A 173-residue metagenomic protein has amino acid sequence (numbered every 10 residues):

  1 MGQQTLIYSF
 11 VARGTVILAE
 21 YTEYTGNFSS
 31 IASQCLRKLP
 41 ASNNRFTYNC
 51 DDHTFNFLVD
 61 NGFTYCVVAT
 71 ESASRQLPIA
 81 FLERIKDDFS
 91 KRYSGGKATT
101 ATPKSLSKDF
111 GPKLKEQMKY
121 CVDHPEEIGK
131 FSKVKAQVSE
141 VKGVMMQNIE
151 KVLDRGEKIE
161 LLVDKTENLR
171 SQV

Functional and structural regions predicted by a protein language model:
M1-D154, E160-D164, S171: Soluble N-terminal interaction domains of secretory/endomembrane membrane proteins
